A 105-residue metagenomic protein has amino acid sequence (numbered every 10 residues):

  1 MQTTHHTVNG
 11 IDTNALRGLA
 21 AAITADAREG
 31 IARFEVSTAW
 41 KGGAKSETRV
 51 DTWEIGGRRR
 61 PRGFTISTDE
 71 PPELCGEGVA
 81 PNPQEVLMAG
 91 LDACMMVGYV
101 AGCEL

Functional and structural regions predicted by a protein language model:
M1-A89, Y99-L105: Extended beta-strand/beta-hairpin segments
L91-M95: Alpha-helical metal-binding/catalytic segments enriched in His/Glu/Asp
